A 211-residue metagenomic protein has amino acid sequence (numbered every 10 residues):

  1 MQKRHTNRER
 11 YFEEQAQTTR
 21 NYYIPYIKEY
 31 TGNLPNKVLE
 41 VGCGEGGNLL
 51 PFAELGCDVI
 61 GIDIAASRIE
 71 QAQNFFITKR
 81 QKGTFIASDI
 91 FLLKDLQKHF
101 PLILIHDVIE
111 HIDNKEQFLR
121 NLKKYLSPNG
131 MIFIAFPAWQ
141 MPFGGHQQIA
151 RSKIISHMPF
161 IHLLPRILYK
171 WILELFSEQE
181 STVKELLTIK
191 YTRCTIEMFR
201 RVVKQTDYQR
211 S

Functional and structural regions predicted by a protein language model:
M1-K98, L102, H106, T192: Conserved N-terminal segment of class I S-adenosyl-L-methionine
L50, N74, I112, E197 (+1 more regions): Surface-exposed charge patches
L50, Q71, N114-K115, F143-G145: Short glycine-/acidic-enriched loop or helix-start segments at secondary-structure transitions that form or flank
L50-A53, L119-K123: A structural alpha-helix within SAM-dependent methyltransferase catalytic domains
D107-H111: Short catalytic micro-motifs in class I SAM-dependent methyltransferases
I112-D113, L126-P128: Helix-to-beta-strand junctions that scaffold the AdoMet/dcAdoMet cofactor pocket in Class I SAM-dependent enzymes
E116-N121, M131-S211: S-adenosyl-L-methionine-dependent methyltransferase catalytic module, highlighting the catalytic core
